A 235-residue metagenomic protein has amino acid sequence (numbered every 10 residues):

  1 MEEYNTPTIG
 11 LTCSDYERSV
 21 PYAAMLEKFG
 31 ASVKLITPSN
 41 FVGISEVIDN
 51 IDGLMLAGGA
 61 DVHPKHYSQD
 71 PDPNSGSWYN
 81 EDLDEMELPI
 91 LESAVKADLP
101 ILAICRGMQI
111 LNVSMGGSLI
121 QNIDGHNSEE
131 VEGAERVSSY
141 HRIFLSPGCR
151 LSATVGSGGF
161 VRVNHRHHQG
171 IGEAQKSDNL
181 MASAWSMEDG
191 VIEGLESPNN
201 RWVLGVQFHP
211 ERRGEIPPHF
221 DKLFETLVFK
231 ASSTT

Functional and structural regions predicted by a protein language model:
M1-L102, N112-M115, I120, D124-V155 (+4 more regions): N-terminal beta1-alpha1 cap of cysteine-dependent amidohydrolase-like domains
C105: Conserved G/P- and acidic residue-centered "switch" motifs that form tight phosphate/ATP-binding loops in soluble
M108: The feature captures the ABC ATPase H-loop/switch
R166-G170: The feature captures the conserved acid-bearing segment of alpha/beta-hydrolase catalytic domains
L204-Q207: Active-site-proximal beta-strand elements of phosphoester/diester hydrolases
